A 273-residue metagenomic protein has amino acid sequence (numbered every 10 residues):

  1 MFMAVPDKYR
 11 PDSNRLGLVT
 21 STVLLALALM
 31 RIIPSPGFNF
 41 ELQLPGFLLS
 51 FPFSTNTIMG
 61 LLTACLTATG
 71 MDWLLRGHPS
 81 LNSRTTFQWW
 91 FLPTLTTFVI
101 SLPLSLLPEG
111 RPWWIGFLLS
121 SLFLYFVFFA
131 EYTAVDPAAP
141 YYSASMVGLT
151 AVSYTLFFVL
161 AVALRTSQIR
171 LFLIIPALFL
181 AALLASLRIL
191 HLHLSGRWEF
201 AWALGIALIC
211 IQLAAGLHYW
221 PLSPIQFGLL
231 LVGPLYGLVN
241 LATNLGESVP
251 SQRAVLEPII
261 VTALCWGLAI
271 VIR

Functional and structural regions predicted by a protein language model:
M1-Y132, S251-Q252, L256, V271-R273: N-terminal topogenic module of multi-pass integral membrane proteins
S50-N56, I169-P176, L190-A207, S223-F227: A loop-to-helix transmembrane entry motif
T67-T69, L118-A130, A177-R188, L231-L241: Alpha-helical transmembrane segments and their membrane-interface exit regions
L81-P93, W114-F117, A139-V152, R197-I206 (+2 more regions): Cytoplasmic-side transmembrane-helix entry/capping segments in multi-pass membrane proteins
P93, I206-C210, F227-L241: Hydrophobic alpha-helical membrane segments
I100-P103, T155-Q168, I211-Q226, C265-R273: Hydrophobic alpha-helical transmembrane segments in multi-pass integral membrane proteins
S143-L187: Hydrophobic, aromatic-enriched interface-forming segments
L241-T262: Interfacial loop-to-transmembrane junctions
